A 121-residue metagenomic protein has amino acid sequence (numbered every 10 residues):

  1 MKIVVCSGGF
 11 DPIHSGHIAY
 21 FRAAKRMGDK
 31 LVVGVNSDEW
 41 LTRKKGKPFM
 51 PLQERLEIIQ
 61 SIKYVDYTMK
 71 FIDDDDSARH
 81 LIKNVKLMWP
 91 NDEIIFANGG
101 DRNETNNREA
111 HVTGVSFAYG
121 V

Functional and structural regions predicted by a protein language model:
M1-V121: Nucleotidyltransferase catalytic core that binds NTPs
